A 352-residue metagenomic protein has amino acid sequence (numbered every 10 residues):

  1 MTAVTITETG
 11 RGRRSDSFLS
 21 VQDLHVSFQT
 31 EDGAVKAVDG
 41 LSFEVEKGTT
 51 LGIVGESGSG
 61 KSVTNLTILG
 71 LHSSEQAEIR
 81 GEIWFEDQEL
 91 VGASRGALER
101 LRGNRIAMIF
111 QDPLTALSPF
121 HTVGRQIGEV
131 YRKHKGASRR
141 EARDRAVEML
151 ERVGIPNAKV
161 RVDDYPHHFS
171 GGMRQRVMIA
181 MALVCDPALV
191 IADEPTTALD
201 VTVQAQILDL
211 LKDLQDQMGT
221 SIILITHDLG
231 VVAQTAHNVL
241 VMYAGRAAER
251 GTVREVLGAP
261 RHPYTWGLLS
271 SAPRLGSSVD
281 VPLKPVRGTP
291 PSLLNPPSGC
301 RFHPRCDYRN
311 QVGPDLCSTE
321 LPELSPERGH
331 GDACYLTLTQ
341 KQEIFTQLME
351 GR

Functional and structural regions predicted by a protein language model:
G12, T252-R352: Charged, flexible cofactor/metal-binding loops and thiol motifs
R14-F18, S27-G40, L71-Q76, S94-A97 (+3 more regions): A short, flexible loop at the N-terminus of ABC-type nucleotide-binding domains that lies
Q29-D32, G70-E75, G92-L98, H121 (+3 more regions): ABC-type ATPase nucleotide-binding domains, specifically the catalytic core motifs of the NBD
E56, G70, I191-P195, L199-V281: P-loop NTP-binding/switch modules centered on Walker-like glycine-rich loops
A77-E89: Conserved ABC transporter NBD signature motif
L90-A107, R125, K133, R139 (+2 more regions): ABC ATPase NBD coupling module
V184-A188: A short, proline-enriched helix->beta-strand linker immediately N-terminal to the Walker B motif in ABC-type P-loop
